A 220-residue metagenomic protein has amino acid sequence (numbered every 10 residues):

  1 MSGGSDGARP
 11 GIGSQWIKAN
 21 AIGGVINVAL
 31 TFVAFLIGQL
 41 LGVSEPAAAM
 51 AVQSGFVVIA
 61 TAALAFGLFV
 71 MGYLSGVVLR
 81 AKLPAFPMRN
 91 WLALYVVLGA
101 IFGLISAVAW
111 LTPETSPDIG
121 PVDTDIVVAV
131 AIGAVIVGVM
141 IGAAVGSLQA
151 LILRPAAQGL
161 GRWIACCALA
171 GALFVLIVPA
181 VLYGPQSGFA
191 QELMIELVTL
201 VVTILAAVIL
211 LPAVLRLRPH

Functional and structural regions predicted by a protein language model:
S2-H220: Juxtamembrane/disordered regions of integral membrane proteins
